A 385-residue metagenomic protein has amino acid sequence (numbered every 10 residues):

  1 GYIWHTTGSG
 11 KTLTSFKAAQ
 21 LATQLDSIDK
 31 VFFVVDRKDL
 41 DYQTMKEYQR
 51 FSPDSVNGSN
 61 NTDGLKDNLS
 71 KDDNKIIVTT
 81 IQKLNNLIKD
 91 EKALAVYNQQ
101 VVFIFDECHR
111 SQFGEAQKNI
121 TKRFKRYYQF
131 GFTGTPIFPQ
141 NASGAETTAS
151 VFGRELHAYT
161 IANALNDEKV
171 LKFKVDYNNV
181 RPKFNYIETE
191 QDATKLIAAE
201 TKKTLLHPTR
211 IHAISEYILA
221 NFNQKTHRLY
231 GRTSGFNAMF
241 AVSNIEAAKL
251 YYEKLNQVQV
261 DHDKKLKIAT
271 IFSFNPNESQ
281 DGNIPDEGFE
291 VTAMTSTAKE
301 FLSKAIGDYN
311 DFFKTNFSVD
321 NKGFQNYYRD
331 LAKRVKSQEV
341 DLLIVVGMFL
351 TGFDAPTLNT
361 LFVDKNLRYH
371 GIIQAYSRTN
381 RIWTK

Functional and structural regions predicted by a protein language model:
G1-A18: Walker A/P-loop
W4, D29-R37, S234-N244: Conserved RecA-like ASCE P-loop NTPase motor core of nucleic-acid helicases/translocases
T14-L40: Conserved SF1/SF2 helicase motif Ia
T23-Q24, K38-D63, Q257-D263: Conserved helix-turn-beta segment of the N-terminal RecA-like "Helicase ATP-binding" lobe in SF1/SF2 helicases
Q49-K89: Inter-Walker segment of RecA-like/P-loop motor cores
S70-D73, I88-V101, G323-Y328, A332-V340 (+1 more regions): Short basic/glycine-enriched coil/helix segment immediately N-terminal to the Walker B
N85-K92, V96-A199, H212, L350-K385: Signature of the SF2 helicase/ATPase Hel1-core->accessory helical subdomain module
K202-L342: Conserved C-terminal RecA-like helicase domain
